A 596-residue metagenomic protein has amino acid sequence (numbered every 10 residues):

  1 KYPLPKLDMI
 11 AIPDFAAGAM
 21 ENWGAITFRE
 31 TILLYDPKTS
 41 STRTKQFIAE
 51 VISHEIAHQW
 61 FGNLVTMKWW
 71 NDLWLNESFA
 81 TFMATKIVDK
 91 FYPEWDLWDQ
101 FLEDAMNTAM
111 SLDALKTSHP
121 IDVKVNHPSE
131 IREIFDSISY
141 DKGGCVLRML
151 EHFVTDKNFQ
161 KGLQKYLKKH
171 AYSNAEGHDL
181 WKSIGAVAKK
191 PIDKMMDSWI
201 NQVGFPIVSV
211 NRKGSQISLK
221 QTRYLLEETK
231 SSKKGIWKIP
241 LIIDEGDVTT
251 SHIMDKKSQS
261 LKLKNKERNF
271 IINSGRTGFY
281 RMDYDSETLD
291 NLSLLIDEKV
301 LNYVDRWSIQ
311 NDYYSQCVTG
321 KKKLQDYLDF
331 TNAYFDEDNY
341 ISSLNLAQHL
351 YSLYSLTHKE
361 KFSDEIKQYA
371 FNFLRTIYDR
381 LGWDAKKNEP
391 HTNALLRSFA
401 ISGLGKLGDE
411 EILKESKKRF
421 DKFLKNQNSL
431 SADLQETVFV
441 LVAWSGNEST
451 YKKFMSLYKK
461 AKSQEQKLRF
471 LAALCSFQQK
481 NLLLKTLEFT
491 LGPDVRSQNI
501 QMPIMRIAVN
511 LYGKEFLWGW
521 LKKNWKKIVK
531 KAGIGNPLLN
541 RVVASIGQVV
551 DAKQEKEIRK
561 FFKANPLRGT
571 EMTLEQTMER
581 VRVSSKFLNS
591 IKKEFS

Functional and structural regions predicted by a protein language model:
K1-K230, Q348, S352-L353, K359-N372 (+5 more regions): Hydrophobic alpha-helical and helix-loop surface patches within well-folded domains that function as non-catalytic
N107, S137, S218, T229-S231 (+2 more regions): Long, ordered, helix-rich scaffold segments
S232-K238: Short coil-to-beta strand junction motifs in C2/discoidin
H252-K256: Solvent-exposed serine/threonine-rich low-complexity stretches and specific carbohydrate-binding patches
S258-S260: Surface-exposed ligand/attachment interfaces on beta-rich extracellular proteins
